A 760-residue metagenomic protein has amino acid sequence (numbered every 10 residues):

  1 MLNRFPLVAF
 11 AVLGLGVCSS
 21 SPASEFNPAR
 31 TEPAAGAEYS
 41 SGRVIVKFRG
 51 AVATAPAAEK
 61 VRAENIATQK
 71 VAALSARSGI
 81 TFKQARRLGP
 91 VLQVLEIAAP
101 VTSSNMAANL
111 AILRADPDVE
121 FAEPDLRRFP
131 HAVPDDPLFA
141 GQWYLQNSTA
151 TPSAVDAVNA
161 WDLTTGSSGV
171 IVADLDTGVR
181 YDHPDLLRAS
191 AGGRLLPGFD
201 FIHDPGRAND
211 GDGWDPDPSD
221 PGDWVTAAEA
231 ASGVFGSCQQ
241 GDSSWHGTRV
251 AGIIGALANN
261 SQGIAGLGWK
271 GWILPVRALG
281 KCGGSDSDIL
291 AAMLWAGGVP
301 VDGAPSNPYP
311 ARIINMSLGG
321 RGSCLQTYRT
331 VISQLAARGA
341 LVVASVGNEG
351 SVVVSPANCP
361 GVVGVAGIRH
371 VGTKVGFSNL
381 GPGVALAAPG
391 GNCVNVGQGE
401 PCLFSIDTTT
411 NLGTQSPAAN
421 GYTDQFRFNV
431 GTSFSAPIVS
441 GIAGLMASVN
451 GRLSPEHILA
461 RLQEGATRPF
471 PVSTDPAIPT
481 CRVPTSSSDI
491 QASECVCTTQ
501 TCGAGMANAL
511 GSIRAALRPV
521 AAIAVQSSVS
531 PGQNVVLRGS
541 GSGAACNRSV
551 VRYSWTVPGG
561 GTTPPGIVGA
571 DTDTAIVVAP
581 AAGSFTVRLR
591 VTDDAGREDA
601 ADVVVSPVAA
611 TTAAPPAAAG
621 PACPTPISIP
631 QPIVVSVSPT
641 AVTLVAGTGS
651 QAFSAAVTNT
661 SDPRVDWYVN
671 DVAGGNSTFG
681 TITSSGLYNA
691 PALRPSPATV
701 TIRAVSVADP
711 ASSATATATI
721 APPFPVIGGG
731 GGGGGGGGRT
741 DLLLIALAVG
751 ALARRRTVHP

Functional and structural regions predicted by a protein language model:
C18-N147, W161: Primarily auto-inhibitory N-terminal propeptides
D135-W272, K281-W295, V299-I313, Q398-D424 (+2 more regions): Active-site core segment of subtilase-fold serine proteases
N159-S167, D242-S244, G252, A265-G268 (+6 more regions): Mature extracellular/periplasmic domains of secretome proteins
D204, A340, A357-S448, R452 (+1 more regions): Extracellular S/T/G-rich loop segment that most often corresponds to the catalytic His/Ser-adjacent loop
W295-G298, A304-L318, C324-V331, R338 (+5 more regions): C-terminal subdomain of the subtilisin-like protease fold in secreted/lumenal serine endopeptidases
A545-S554, S661-V665: Solvent-exposed loop segments of extracellular immunoglobulin-like
R552-V577, D671-L687: Surface-exposed, flexible coil segments in extracellular/virion-facing regions
D741-V758: A cross-kingdom C-terminal cell-surface attachment/processing module
